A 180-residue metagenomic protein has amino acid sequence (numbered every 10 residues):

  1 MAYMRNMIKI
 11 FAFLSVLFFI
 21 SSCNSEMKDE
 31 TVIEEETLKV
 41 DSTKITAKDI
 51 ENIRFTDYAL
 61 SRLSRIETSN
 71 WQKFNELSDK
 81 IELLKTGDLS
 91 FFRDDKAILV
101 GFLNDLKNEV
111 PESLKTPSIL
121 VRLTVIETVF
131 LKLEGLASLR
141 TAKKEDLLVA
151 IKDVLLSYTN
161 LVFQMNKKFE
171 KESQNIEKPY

Functional and structural regions predicted by a protein language model:
A2-A12: Bacterial N-terminal signal peptides that target proteins for export
F19-S22: C-terminal motif of bacterial Sec signal peptides marking the signal peptidase cleavage site
N24-M27: Bacterial signal peptide processing site
V32-R54: Post-signal peptide N-terminal segment of mature Sec-exported envelope proteins
D41-T43, R65, R140-T141: N-terminal targeting segments with Sec-dependent signals, encompassing both cleavable signal peptides and non-cleavable
E51-P111, P179: Alpha-helical segments in soluble extracytoplasmic regions
D105, E109-Y158: Long, amphipathic, charge-rich alpha-helical segments that form helical bundles/coiled-coils
L139-I151, Q164-P179: Long amphipathic alpha-helical segments
